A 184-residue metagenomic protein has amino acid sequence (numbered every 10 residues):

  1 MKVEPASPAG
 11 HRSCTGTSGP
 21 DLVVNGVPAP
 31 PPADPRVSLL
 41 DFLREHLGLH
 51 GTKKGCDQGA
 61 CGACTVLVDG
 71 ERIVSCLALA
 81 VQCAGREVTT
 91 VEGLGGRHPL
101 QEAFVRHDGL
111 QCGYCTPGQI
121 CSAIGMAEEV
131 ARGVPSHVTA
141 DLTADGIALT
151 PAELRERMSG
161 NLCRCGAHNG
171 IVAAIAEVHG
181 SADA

Functional and structural regions predicted by a protein language model:
M1-A184: Signature of N-terminal electron-transfer/Fe-S-associated modules in redox systems
